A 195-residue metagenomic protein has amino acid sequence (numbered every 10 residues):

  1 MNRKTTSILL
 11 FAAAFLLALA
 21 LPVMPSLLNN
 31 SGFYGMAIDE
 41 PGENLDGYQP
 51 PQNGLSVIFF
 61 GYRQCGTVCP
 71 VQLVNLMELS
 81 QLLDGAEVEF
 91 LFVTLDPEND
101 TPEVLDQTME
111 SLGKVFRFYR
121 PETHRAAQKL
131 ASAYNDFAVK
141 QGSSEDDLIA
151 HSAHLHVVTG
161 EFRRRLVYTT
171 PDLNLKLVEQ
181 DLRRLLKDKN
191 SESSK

Functional and structural regions predicted by a protein language model:
M1-E43, D188-K195: N-terminal targeting signals for export/organelle localization
A37-S56, S80: A short beta-strand-turn-helix
P41-N44, Y119-R125, A153-H154, S194: Periplasmic c-type cytochrome electron-transfer domains
Q49-Q72, L76: Short active-site neighborhood of thiol/selenol oxidoreductases, capturing the structured segment around
Q52-L55, E87-F90, D100, A150-A153: Extracytoplasmic
L73-L130: Structural microenvironment flanking redox-active thiols in thiol-disulfide oxidoreductases
V115-F116, Q128, Y134-K140, I149-H156: Structural micro-motif
S144-K195: Thiol-/selenol-based redox modules, centered on thioredoxin-like and closely related oxidoreductase domains
